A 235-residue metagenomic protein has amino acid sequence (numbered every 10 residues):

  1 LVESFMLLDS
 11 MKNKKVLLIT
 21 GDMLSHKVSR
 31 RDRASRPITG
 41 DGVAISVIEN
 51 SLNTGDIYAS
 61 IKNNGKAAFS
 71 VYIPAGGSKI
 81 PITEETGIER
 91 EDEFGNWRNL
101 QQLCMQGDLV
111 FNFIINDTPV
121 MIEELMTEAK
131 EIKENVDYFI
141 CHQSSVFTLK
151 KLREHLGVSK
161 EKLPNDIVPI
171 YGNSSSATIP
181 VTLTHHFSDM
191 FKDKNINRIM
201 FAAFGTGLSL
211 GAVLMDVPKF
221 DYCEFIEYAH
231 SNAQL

Functional and structural regions predicted by a protein language model:
L1-D9, I115, P119, D137-L235: Claisen-condensing/thiolase-fold acyl-transfer catalytic domains that form or cleave C-C bonds in fatty acid
F5, D9-V43: Flexible, glycine-rich active-site loops centered on histidine and acidic residues that chelate a metal or position
K14-L17, A44-S46, G55, R198-I199: Structural motif
L18-L24, E89-G95, T148-E161: Acidic-glycine-rich active-site phosphate/pyrophosphate-binding loop
T20-H26, K62-N64, I170, A203-L208: Acidic, glycine-rich active-site loops and adjacent beta-strand->loop/helix elements that engage anionic groups
D32-N112, N116, V120, D216-L235: Condensing-enzyme catalytic core mediating Claisen C-C bond formation in acyl metabolism
Q106-V110, P119-F147: Internal helical hairpin/lid segments
